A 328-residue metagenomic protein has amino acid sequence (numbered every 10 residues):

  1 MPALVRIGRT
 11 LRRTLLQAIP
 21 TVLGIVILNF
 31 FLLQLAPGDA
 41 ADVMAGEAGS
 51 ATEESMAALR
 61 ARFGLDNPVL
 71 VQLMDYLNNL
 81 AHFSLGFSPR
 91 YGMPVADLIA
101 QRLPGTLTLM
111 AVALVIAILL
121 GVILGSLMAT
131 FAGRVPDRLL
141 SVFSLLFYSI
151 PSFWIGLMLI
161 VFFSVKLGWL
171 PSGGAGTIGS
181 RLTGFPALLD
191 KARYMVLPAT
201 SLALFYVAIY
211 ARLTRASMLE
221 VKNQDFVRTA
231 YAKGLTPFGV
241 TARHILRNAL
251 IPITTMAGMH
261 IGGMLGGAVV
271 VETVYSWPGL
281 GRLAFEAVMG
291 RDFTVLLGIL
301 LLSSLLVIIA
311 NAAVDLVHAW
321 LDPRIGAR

Functional and structural regions predicted by a protein language model:
P2-L35: Charged, compositionally biased N-terminal leader segments and the immediate start of the first structured element
P2-R9, V22, I99, L103-P136 (+1 more regions): Alpha-helical transmembrane segments of integral membrane proteins, especially multi-pass inner/plasma-membrane
R12, L16, L28, V112-L119 (+5 more regions): Hydrophobic residues within alpha-helical transmembrane segments of multi-pass solute transporters/permease subunits
V22-M74, L167-L188: Hydrophobic alpha-helical transmembrane segments of membrane transport/permease proteins and related membrane-embedded
I25, N29, L33, G38 (+8 more regions): Juxtamembrane/transmembrane-helix interface segments of polytopic membrane transporters
G46-G64, S141-I150, L197-A203, G239-I253: Hydrophobic alpha-helical transmembrane segments
L59-A100, L170: Short membrane-interfacial helix/loop motifs at transmembrane-helix boundaries
V142-A208: Membrane-water interface segments at transmembrane-helix boundaries in multipass membrane proteins
